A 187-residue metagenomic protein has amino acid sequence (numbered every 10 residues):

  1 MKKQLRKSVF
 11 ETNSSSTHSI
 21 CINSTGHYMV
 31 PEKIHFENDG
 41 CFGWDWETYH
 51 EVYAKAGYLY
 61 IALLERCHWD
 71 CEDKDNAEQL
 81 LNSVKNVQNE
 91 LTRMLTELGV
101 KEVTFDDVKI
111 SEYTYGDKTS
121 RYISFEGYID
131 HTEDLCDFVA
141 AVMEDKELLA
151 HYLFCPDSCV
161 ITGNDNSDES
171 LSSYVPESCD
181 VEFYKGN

Functional and structural regions predicted by a protein language model:
M1-Q4, V9, S16-N187: Long, non-globular targeting/processing and low-complexity regions
